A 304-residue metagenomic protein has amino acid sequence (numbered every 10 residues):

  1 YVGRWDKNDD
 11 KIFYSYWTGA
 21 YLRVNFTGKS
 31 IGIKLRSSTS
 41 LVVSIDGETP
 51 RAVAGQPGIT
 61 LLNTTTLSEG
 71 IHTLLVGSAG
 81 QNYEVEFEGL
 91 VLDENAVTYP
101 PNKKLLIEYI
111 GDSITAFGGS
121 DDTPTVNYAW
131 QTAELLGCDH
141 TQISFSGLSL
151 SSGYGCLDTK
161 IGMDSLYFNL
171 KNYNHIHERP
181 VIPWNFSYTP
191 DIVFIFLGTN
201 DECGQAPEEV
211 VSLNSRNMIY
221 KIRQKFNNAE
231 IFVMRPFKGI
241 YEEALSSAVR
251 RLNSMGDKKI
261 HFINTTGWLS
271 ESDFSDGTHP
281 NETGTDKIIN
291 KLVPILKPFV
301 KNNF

Functional and structural regions predicted by a protein language model:
Y1-I110, T115-P124, F304: N-terminal secretory targeting modules
T98-P100, H177-T189, Y220-F226, F299-N303: Surface-exposed acidic, glycine-flexible loop patches that form ligand/cofactor-binding and adhesion interfaces
L106-G111, T115, H140-S144, D191-F196 (+2 more regions): Structural recognition of the beta-strand scaffold that forms the well-ordered cores of secreted hydrolase catalytic
F117-L213, K238-S246, H279: Conserved SGNH/GDSL esterase-like catalytic core that processes O-acyl groups on lipids and polysaccharides
A133, I222-Q224, N253: N-terminal cationic-hydrophobic initiation segments that often serve targeting/anchoring roles
S215-I219, S246-V249: Generic structural signal for well-ordered alpha-helices, preferentially at hydrophobic/aromatic core positions
N227-N228, K258: Proline-centered flexible-loop/turn and helix-kink motifs
F237-F304: Catalytic His-Asp segment of secreted/periplasmic serine-dependent ester chemistry enzymes
